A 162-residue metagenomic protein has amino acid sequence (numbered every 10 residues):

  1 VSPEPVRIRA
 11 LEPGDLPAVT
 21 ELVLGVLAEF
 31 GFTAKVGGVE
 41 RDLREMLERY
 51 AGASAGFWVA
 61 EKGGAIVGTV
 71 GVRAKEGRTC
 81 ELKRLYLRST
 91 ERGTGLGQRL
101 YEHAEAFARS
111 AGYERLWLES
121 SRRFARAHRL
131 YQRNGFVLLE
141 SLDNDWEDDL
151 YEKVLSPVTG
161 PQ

Functional and structural regions predicted by a protein language model:
V6, A10-K83, R88-T90, Y101-H103 (+3 more regions): Acetyl-CoA-dependent GNAT
G64, G95-G97, G112: Conserved G/P- and acidic residue-centered "switch" motifs that form tight phosphate/ATP-binding loops in soluble
S89-R92, W117-A127, N144-D148: Conserved beta-strand-loop-alpha-helix junction that forms the acyl-donor binding cleft
A108-S120: Conserved GNAT acetyl-CoA-binding A-motif
Y131, F136: Conserved active-site tyrosine of GNAT-family acetyltransferases
